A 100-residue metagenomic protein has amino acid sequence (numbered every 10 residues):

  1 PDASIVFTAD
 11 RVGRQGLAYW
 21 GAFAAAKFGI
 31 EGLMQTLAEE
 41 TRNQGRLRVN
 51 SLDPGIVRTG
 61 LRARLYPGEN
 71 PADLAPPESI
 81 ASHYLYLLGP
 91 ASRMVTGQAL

Functional and structural regions predicted by a protein language model:
D2-G29, M34-N43, I56: Catalytic loop of short-chain dehydrogenase/reductase
L47, S51-L52, T59, P67-L100: C-terminal helical subdomain
